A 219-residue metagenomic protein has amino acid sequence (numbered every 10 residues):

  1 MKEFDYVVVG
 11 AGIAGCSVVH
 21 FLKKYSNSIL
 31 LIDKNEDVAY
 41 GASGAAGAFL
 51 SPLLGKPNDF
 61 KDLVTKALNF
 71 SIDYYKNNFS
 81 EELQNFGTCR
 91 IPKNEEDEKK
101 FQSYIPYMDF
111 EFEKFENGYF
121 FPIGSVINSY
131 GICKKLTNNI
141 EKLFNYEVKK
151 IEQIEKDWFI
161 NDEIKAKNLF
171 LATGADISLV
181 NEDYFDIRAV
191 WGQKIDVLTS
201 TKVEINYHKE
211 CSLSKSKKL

Functional and structural regions predicted by a protein language model:
F4-L30: N-terminal Rossmann-like FAD-binding beta1-loop-alpha1 element of flavoenzymes
V7-V9, I32, I164-D176: Short hydrophobic core segments
A14, D37, D176: Conserved Rossmann-like nucleotide-cofactor binding loop
S17-Y25, A42-S43, L54, E81-L83 (+1 more regions): Active-site substrate-recognition segment that forms the wall of the catalytic cavity or substrate channel
K24-G44: Glycine-rich FAD pyrophosphate-binding loop
G47-F120: Dinucleotide-binding Rossmann-like beta1-alpha1 core, especially the glycine-rich loop that anchors the ADP
Y119-N139, A175: Mid-domain beta-loop-alpha active-site segment that forms a flexible, acidic cofactor/metal-binding surface
F144-F159: A conserved short coil-to-beta-strand element within the FAD-binding core of flavoproteins
